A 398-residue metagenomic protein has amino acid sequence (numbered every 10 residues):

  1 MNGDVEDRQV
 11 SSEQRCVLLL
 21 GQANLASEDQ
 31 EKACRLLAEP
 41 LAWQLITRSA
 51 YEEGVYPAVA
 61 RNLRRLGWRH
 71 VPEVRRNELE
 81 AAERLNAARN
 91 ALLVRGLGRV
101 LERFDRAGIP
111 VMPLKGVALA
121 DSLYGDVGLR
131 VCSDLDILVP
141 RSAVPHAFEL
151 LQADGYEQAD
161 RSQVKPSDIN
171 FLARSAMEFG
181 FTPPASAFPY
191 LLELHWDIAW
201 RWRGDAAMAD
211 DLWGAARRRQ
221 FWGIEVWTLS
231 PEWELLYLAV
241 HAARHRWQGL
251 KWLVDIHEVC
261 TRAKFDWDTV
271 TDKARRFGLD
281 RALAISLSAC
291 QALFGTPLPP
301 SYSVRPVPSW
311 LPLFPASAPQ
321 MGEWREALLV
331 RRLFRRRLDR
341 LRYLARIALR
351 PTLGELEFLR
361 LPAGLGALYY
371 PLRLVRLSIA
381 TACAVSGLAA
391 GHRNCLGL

Functional and structural regions predicted by a protein language model:
N2-S133, V139-L398: Conserved NTP-donor binding/palm subdomain of two-metal-ion nucleotidyltransferases/polymerases, i.e., the charged
